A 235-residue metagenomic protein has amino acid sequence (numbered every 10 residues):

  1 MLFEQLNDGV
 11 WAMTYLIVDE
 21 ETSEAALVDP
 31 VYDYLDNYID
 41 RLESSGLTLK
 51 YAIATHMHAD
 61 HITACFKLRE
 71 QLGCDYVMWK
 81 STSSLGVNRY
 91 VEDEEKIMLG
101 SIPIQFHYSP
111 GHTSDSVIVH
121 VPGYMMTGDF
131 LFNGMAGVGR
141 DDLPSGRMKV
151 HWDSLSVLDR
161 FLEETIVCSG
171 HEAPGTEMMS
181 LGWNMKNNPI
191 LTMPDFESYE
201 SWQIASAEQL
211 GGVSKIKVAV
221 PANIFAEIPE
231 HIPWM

Functional and structural regions predicted by a protein language model:
M1, V77-M78: Short Pro/Gly-enriched beta-strand edge/turn motifs at strand-loop
M1-L49, L85-E172: Catalytic core of the metallo-beta-lactamase
Y34-V77: Active-site metal-binding motif and surrounding structural segment of the metallo-beta-lactamase
E43-S45, E70-Q71, L143-P144, N184-K186 (+1 more regions): Glycine-rich, phosphate-binding/catalytic loops in enzymes
M57, E172-A173: Flexible loop residues that form catalytic and substrate-binding hotspots at small-molecule/glycan-binding clefts
T63, S145-G146, P194: Residue-level signal for the nucleotide or nucleotide-sugar donor/cofactor binding architecture
M78-S84: Short, polar loop motifs at secondary-structure junctions
D153-I166, A173-M235: Accessory terminal helices/loops
